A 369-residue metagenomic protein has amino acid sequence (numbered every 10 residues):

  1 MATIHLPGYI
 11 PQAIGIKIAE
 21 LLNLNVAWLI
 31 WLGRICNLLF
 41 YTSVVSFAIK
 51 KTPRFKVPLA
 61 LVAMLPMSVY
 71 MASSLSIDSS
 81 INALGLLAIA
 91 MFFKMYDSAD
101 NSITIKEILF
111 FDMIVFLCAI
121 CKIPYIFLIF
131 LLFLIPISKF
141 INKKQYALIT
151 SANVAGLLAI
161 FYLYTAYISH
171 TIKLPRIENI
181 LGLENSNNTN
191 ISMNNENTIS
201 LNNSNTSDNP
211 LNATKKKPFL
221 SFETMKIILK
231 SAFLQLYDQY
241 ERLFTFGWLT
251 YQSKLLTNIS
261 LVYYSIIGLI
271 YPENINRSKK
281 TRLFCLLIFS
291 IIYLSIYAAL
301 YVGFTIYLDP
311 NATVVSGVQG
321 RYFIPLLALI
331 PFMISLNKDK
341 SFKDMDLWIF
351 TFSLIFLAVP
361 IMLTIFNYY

Functional and structural regions predicted by a protein language model:
M1-W31, N187-S207: Interfacial juxtamembrane loops and adjacent helix segments that form the catalytic/substrate-binding surfaces
L24-A27, V45-V69: Transmembrane-helix signature of polytopic, membrane-embedded enzymes that assemble or transfer cell-envelope glycans
F47, N82-A99, F111-I114: Specific aromatic-rich, kink-prone transmembrane helix
S74-I81: Short acidic/glycine- and proline-prone juxtamembrane loop motifs at membrane-interface regions of multi-pass membrane
M91-D100, I126-G156: Perimembrane helix-loop-helix junctions
K106-I123, L128-L134: Membrane-interface alpha helices of multi-pass inner-membrane proteins
F140-L148, L269-I291: Membrane-interface helix-loop-helix junctions at transmembrane boundaries of multi-pass membrane enzymes, predominantly
A166-E273: Membrane-lumen/periplasm interface segments of multi-pass, membrane-embedded glycan/lipid transferases
